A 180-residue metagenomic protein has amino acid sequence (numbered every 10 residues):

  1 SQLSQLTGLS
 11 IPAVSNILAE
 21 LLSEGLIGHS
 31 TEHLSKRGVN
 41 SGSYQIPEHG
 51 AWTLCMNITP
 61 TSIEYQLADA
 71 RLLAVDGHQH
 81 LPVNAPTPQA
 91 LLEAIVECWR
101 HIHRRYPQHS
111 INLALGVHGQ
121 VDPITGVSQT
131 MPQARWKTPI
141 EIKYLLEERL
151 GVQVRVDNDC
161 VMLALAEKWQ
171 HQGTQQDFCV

Functional and structural regions predicted by a protein language model:
S1-L54: N-terminal charged helix/coil linker that caps or initiates catalytic domains
L9, P60, N158-C160: Short beta->alpha linker loops
E24, R71, I124-T125: Residue-level recognition of short loop/turn positions
H29-A51, V156-C179: Conserved phosphate-binding catalytic cores of ATP/NTP-utilizing and phosphoryl-transfer enzymes
S35, T61, L73, V121 (+1 more regions): Surface-exposed, flexible loop/turn segments at secondary-structure boundaries
G38-G77, C179-V180: Gly/Thr-rich phosphate-binding beta-strand-loop-beta motif of the actin/hexokinase/Hsp70
G77, N84-F178: Glycine-rich phosphate-binding loop and adjoining helix at the ATP-binding site of ATP-dependent phosphoryl-transfer
